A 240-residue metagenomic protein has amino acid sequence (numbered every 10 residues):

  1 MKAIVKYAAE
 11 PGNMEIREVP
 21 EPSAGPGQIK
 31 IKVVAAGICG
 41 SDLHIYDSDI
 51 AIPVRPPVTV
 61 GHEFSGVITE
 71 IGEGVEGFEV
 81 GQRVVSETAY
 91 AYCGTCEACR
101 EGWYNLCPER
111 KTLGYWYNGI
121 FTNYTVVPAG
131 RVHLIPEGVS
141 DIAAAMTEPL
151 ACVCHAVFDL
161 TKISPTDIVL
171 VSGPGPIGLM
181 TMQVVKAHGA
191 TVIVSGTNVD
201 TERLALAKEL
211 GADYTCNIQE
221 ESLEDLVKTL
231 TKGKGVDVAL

Functional and structural regions predicted by a protein language model:
K2, Q28-K30, D167-I168: Residues that mark the start of a beta-strand
E10-E15, G40-S41: Short N-terminal binding/cap micro-motifs at the start of the first secondary-structure element
P20-A36, D49-E97, P136-G138: Glycine-rich beta-strand-centered segment in the early N-terminal region that forms part of a ligand/cofactor-binding
S41-D47: Cytochrome P450 core scaffold surrounding the K-helix E-X-X-R motif and the conserved "meander" helix-loop region
Q82, N123, D213, D237: Conserved acidic residues
Y92-S172: NAD(P)H dinucleotide-binding glycine-rich loop of Rossmann-like/cofactor-binding domains, especially the beta1-alpha1
V139-E221, D225-L226, V238: Mid-domain Rossmann-like dinucleotide-binding core that forms the NAD(H)/NADP(H) cofactor-binding site
L230-V238: A glycine-rich helix->loop->beta "capping" turn within Rossmann-like NAD(P)(H)-dependent oxidoreductase domains
